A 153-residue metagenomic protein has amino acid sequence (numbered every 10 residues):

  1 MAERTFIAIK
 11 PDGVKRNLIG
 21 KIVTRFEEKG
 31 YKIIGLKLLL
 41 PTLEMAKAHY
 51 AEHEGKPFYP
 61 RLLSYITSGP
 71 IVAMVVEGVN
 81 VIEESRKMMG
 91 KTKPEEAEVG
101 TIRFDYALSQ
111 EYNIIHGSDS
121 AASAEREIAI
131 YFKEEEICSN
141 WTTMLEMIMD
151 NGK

Functional and structural regions predicted by a protein language model:
M1-K153: Non-catalytic terminal and connector segments of soluble metabolic enzymes
